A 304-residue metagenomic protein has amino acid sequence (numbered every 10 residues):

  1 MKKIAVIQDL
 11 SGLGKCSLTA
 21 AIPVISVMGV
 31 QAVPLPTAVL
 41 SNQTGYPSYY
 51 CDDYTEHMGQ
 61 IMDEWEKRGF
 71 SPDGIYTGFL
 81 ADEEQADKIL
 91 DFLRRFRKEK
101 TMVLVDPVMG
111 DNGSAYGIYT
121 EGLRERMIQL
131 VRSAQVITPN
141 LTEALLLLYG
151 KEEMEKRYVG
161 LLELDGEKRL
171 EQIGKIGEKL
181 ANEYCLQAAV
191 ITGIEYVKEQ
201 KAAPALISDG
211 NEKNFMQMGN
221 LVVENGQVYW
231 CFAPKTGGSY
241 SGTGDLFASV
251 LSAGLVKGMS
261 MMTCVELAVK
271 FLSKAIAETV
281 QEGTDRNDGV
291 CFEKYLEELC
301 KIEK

Functional and structural regions predicted by a protein language model:
M1-G117, E293-K301: Conserved N-terminal subdomain of the carbohydrate kinase-like
G12-L13, V228-S241: Short pre-catalytic strand/loop immediately N-terminal to key active-site residues, enriched for Gly-Thr
A21, A144, A248-L255, A268: Buried hydrophobic packing segments
I118-V228: Conserved phosphate/ATP/ADP-binding segment of small-molecule kinases
Q227-Y229, G254-A268: Phosphate-handling active-site elements
G238-M261: Short, small-residue alpha-helix embedded
M262-K304: Charged C-terminal helix
